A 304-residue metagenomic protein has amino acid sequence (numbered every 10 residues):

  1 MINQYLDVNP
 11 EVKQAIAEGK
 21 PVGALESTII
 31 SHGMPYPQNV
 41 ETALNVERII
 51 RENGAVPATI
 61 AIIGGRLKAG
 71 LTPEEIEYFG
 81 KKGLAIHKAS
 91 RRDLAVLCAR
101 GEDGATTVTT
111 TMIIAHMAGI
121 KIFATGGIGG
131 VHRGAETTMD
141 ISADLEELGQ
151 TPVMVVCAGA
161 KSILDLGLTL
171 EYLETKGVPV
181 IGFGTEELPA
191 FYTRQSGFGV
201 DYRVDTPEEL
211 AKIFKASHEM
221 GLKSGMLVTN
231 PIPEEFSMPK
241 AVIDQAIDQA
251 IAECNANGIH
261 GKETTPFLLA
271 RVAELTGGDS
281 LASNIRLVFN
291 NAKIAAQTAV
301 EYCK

Functional and structural regions predicted by a protein language model:
M1-E52, M117: N-terminal glycine-/serine-/threonine-rich phosphate-binding loop
K13-A17, V22-G23, E52, I114-M117 (+6 more regions): Solvent-exposed alpha-helices and their adjacent loops that cap or buttress functional pockets in soluble metabolic
G23-L25, P57-I62, G104, I122-G127 (+5 more regions): General beta-strand structural signal in soluble alpha/beta enzymes
S27, H32-M34, V40-L97, E219-E235: Glycine-rich nucleotide/cofactor/substrate-binding loop typically near the N-terminus or early in the first domain
P37-A43, E75-G80, G130-G149, Y172: A glycine- and small-aliphatic-rich helix-loop capping segment at beta-alpha/alpha-beta transitions that lines
T107-V108, E136-G149, V153-E174, P207-K212: Active-site glycine-rich loop that binds ribose-phosphate moieties when present
R194-E219: Anionic-ligand binding region
L222-N290: A C-terminal functional module that forms or caps the active site or interfaces directly with catalytic machinery
